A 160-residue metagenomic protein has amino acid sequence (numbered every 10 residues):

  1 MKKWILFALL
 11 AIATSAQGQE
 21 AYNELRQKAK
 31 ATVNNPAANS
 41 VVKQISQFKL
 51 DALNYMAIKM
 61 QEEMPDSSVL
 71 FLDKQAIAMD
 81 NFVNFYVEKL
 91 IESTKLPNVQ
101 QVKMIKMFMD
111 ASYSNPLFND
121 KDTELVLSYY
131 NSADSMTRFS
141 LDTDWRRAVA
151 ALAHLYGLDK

Functional and structural regions predicted by a protein language model:
M1-W4, Q19: Positively charged n-region of N-terminal signal peptides that target proteins for export
W4-A13: Sec-dependent N-terminal signal peptides
I5-L6, N35, F139: Intrinsically disordered, low-complexity repeat segments enriched in small/polar residues
I12, K30, E63, T137-R138 (+1 more regions): Amphipathic alpha-helical interaction segments
T14-G18: Sec/Tat signal peptide C-region and signal peptidase I cleavage site
Q19-S67: Immediate post-signal-peptide N-terminus of mature secreted/exported proteins
L50-N54, D66-V83: Repeat-associated, polar segments at repeat-unit boundaries in modular proteins
D73-K160: Surface-exposed, polar helix/loop patches in the mature regions of secreted/periplasmic/lumenal proteins that form
